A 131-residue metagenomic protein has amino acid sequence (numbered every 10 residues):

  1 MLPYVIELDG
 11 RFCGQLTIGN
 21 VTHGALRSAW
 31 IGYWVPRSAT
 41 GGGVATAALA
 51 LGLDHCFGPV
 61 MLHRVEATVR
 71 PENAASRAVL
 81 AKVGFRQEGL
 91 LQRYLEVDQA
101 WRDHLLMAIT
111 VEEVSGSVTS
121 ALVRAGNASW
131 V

Functional and structural regions predicted by a protein language model:
P3-V131: Acyl-donor (CoA/ACP) binding surface of acyl/acetyltransferases
